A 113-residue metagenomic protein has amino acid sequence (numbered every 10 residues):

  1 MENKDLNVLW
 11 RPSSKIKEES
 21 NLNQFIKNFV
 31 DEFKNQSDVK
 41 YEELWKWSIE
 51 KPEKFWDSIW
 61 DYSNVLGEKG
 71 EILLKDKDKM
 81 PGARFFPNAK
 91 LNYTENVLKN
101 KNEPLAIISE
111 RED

Functional and structural regions predicted by a protein language model:
E2-R84: N-terminal amphipathic, basic-rich helices that act as targeting or association modules
F33-Q36, T94-D113: AMP-dependent adenylate-forming
P52-K54, L91, K101-N102: Short, solvent-exposed loop/edge-beta patches enriched in aromatic
R84-E95: Glycine/small-residue-rich phosphate/adenosyl-binding loop
